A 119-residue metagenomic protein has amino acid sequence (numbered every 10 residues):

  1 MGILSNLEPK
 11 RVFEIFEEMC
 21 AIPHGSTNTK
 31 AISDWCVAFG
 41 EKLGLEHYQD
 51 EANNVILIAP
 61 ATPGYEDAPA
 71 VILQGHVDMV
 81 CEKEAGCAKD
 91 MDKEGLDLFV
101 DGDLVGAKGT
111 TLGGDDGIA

Functional and structural regions predicted by a protein language model:
M1-I22: N-terminal hydrophobic or amphipathic helices/low-complexity stretches enriched in small/hydrophobic/Pro/Gly
L4, E8, H24-N28, I32 (+1 more regions): Catalytic cores of large soluble enzymes that bind and process phosphate-bearing ligands
F13, E17, D34-V37, I118: Predominant activation on well-ordered alpha-helical scaffold segments within soluble catalytic domains
F16-M19, T29, M79, L98-F99: Generic hydrophobic, helix-prone segments enriched in Leu/Val/Ile
I22-H24, A59, G75, G109: Short glycine-centered, acidic/aromatic-flanked micro-motifs in structured strand/loop junctions that mark active-site
G25-P69: A non-catalytic alpha/beta surface segment that caps or lines the substrate-entry region of metallo-dependent hydrolase
E66-A119: Active-site metal-coordination/substrate-binding segment of hydrolases, especially metallo-dependent peptidases
